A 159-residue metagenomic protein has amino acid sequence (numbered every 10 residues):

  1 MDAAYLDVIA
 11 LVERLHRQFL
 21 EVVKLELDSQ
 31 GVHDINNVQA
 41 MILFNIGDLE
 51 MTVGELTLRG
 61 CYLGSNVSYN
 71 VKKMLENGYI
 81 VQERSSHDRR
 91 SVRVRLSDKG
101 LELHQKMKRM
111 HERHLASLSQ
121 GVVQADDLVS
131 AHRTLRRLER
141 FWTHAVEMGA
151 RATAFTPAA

Functional and structural regions predicted by a protein language model:
M1, A125-A159: C-terminal regulatory/oligomerization modules of transcriptional regulators
M1-H33: N-terminal leader segment of winged-helix/HTH proteins
L6-I9, E13, R17, C61 (+1 more regions): Short amphipathic alpha-helical segments with heptad-repeat character
H16, E50, H104, E139-T143: A structural signal for well-ordered alpha-helices, especially hydrophobic packing surfaces of coiled-coils
V22-S65: N-terminal helix-turn-helix DNA-binding core of bacterial DNA-binding proteins
V53, V71-K72: Short, hydrophobic-biased segments on the C-terminal half of alpha helices that form "recognition helices"
K72-S130: Charged, amphipathic alpha-helical coiled-coil/dimerization segments
